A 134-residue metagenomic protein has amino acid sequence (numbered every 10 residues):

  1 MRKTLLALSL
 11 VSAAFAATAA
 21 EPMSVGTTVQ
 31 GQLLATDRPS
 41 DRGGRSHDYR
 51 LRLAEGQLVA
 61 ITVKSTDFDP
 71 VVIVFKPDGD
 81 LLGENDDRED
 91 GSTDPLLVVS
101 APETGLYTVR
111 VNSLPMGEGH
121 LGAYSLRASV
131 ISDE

Functional and structural regions predicted by a protein language model:
M1-T4: Positively charged n-region of N-terminal signal peptides that target proteins for export
A14-A17: N-terminal signal peptide c-region/cleavage motif recognized by signal peptidases
A20-Q30, H47-R50, G79, L106-E134: C-terminal edge strands of extracellular/lumenal beta-sandwich accessory domains
L34-V59, L96: Non-catalytic, beta-strand-enriched accessory regions in extracellular/secretory proteins and membrane protein
P39, D67-T93: Surface-exposed beta-strand/loop patches in noncatalytic accessory domains and peripheral targeting/linker segments
R50-T66, V72, Y107-V111: Hydrophobic beta-strand segments within beta-rich accessory/binding domains
T62, V71-F75, S125-R127: Beta-strand signatures of extracellular beta-sandwich domains
D94-S100: Exposed aromatic-hydrophobic patches
